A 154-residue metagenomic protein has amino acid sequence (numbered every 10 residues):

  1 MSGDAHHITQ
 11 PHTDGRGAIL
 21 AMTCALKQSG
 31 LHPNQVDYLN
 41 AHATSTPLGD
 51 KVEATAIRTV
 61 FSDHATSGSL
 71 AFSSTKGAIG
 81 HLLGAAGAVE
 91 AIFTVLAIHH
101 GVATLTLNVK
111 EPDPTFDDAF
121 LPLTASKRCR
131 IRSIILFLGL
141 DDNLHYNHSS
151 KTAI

Functional and structural regions predicted by a protein language model:
M1-I154: Conserved "HGTGT" condensation-loop signature of ketosynthase/thiolase-family condensing enzymes that catalyze
